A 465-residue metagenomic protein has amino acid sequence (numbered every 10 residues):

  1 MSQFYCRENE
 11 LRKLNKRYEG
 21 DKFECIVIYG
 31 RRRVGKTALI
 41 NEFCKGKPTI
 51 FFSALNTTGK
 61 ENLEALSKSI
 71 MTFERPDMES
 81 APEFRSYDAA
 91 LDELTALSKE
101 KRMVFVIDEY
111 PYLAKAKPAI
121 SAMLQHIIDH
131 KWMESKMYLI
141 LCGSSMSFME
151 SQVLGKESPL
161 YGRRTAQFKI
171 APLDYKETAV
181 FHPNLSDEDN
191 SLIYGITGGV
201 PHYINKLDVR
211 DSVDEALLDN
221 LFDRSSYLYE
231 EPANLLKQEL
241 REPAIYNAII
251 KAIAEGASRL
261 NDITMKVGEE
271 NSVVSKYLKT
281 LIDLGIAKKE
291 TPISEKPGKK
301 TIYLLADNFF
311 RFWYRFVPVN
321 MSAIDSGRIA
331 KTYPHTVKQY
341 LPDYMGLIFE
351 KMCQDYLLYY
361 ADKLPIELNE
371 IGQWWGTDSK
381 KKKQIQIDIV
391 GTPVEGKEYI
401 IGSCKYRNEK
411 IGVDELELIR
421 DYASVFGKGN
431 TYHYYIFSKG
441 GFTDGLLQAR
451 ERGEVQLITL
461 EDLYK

Functional and structural regions predicted by a protein language model:
M1-A330, P334: Phosphate-binding site recognition
I293, I302-K465: A cross-kingdom feature that marks ATP-driven nucleic-acid transaction machinery
